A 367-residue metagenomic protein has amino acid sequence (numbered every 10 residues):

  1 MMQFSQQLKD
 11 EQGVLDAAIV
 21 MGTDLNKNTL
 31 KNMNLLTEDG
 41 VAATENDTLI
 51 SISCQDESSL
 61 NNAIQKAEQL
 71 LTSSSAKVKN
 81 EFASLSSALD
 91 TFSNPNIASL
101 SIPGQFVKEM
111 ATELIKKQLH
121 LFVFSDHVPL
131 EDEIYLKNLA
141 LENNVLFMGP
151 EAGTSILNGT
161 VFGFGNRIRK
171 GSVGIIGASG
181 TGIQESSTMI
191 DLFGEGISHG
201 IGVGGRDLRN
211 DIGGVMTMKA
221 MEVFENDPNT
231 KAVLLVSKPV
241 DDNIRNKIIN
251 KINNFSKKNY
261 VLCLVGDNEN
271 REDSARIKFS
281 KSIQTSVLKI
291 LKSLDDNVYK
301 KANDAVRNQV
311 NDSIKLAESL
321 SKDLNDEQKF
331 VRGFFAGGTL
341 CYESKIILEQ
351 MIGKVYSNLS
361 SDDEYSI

Functional and structural regions predicted by a protein language model:
M1-I367: Catalytic-core regions of core metabolic enzymes, especially those transforming organic acids/acyl-group intermediates
